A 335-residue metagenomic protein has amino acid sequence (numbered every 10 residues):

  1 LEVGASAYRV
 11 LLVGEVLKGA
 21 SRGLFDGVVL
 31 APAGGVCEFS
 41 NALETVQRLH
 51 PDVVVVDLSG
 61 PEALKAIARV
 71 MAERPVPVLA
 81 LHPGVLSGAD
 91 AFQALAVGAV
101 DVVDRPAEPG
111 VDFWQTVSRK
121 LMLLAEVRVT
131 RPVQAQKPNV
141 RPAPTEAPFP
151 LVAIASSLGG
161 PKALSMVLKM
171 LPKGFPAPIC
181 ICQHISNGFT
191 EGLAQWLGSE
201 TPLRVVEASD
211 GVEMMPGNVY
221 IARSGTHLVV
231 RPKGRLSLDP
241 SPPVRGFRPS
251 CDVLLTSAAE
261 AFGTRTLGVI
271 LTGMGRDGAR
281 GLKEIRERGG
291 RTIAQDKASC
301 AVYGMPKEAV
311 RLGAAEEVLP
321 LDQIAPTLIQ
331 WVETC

Functional and structural regions predicted by a protein language model:
L1-C335: Conserved acid/base catalytic micro-environments in cytosolic active-site loops
